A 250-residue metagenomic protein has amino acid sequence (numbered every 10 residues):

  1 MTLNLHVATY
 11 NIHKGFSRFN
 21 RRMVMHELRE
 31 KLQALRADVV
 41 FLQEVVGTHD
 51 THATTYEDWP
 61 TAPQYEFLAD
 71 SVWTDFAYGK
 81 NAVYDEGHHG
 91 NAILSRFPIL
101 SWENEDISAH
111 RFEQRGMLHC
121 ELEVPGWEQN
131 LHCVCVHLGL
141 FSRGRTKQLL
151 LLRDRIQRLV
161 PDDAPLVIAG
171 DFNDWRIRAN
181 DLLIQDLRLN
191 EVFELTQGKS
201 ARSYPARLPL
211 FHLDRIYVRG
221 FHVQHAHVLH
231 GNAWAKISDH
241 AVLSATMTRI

Functional and structural regions predicted by a protein language model:
M1-S71, Y78, A82-H88, L150-L151 (+1 more regions): N-terminal, active-site-proximal structural segment of metallo-dependent hydrolase catalytic domains
M1-V7, H89-N91, S95-L100, E113-C135 (+1 more regions): Beta-strand-turn-beta hairpins that frame and shape the catalytic cleft of phosphate-ester-processing enzymes
L5, D38-V39, P165-V167, R215: Short, Asp-centered acidic motifs that coordinate Mg2+ and/or phosphate in catalytic or ligand-binding sites
N11-I12, V45, L138, P165 (+2 more regions): Active-site metal-binding loops of divalent metal-dependent hydrolases
K14-S17, G47-D50, Y84-G87, F141-G144 (+2 more regions): Active-site environment of divalent metal-dependent phosphoester hydrolases
V40-Q43, A77-K80, V167-D171, E191-E194: Active-site neighborhood of phospho(di)ester-bond hydrolases with catalytic His/Asp-centered motifs
A69-V72, E86-S101, L208-Q224, M247-T248: Conserved beta strand-loop-helix elements of the APE1-like EEP
E121, D154-L166, N173-I250: Metal-dependent phosphoester-hydrolase catalytic domains
